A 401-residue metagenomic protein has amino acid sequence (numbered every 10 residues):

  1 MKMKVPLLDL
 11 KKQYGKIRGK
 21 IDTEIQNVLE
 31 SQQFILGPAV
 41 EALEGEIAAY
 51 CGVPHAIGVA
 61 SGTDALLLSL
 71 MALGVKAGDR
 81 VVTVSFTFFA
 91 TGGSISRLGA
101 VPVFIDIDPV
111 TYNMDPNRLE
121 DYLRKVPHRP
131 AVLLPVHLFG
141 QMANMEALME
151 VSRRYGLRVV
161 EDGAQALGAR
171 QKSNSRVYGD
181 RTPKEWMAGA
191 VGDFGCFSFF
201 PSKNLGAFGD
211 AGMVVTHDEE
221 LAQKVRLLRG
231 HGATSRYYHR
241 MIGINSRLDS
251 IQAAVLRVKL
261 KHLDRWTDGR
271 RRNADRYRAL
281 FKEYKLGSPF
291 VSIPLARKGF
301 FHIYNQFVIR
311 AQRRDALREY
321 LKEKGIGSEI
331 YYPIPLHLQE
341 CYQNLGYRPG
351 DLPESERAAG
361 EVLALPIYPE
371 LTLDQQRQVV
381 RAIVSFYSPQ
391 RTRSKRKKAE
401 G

Functional and structural regions predicted by a protein language model:
M1-Q33: N-terminal "arm"/small-domain region of PLP-dependent enzymes with the aminotransferase-like
K11, T23, V40-E46, Y50-P54 (+7 more regions): PLP-dependent aminotransferase class I/II
K20, Y50, S69, L73 (+3 more regions): CheY-like receiver
Q32-R80, S94-L98, F104-D106: Phosphate-binding glycine-rich loop
T83-V84, A100-T111, E329: Short beta-strand->loop structural element characteristic of the AMP-binding/adenylate-forming
T87-G92: Conserved coil-to-alpha-helix start sites within the AMP-binding
L98, R154-Y155, K324: Helix C-cap/helix->beta junction micro-motif
V110-A207, M213-V215, A364: Active-site phosphate-binding strand-loop segment of PLP-dependent enzymes
